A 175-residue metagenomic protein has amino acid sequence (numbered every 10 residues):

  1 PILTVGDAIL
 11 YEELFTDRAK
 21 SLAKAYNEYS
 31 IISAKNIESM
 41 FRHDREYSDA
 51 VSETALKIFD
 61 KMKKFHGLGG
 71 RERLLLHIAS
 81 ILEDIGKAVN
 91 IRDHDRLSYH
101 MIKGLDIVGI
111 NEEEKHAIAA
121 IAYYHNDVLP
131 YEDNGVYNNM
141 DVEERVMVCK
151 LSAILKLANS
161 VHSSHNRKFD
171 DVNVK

Functional and structural regions predicted by a protein language model:
I2-L3, V174: Short beta-strand
L3-S33, S48-D49, A55-L56, H116-V128: Glycine-rich phosphate-binding/hydrolytic loop that grips phosphoryl groups
K35-E38, Y47, E53-V174: Divalent metal-dependent catalytic cores for phosphoryl transfer on phosphate-bearing substrates
